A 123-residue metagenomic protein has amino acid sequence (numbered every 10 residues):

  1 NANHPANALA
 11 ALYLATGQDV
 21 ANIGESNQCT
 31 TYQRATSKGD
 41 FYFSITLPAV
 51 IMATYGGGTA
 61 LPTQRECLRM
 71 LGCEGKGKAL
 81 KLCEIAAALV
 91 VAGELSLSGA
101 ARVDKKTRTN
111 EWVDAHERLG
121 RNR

Functional and structural regions predicted by a protein language model:
N1-A60: Glycine-rich anion/phosphate-binding loop at the beta-strand->alpha-helix junction
Y42-R123: Internal helix-turn-beta structural module
